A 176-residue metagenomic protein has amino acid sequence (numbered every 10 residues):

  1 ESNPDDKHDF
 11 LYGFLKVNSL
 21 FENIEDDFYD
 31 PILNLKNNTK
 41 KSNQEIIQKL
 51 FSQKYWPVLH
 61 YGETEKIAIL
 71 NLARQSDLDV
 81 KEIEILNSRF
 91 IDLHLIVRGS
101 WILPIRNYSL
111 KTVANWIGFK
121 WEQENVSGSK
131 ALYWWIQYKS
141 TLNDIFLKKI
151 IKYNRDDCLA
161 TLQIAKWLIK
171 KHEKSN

Functional and structural regions predicted by a protein language model:
E1, F14-V17, E63, L93: Short loop/turn segments at strand-loop or loop-helix junctions that form parts of catalytic or ligand-binding pockets
E1-K7: Short acidic, Gly/Ser-rich segments with clustered Asp/Glu that frequently serve as metal-coordination loops in enzyme
H8-G13, G62, N71-R74, A165-K166 (+1 more regions): Composition- and surface-driven signal marking solvent-exposed, interaction-prone regions in large proteins
D9-L11, S88, L147, C158: Active-site lining segments that contact anionic ligands and/or coordinate catalytic metals
F10-E22: Short conserved beta-strand segments at catalytic cores or DNA/RNA-binding microdomains of nucleic-acid binding
L15-V17, L59-G62, Y153, I164: Generic beta-strand/beta-sheet core signal
E25-L132: Conserved DEDDh/DEDDy metal-dependent 3′-5′ exonuclease domain
V113-N176: Acidic, Mg2+-coordinating catalytic module of metal-dependent nucleases/exonucleases that use a two-metal-ion mechanism
